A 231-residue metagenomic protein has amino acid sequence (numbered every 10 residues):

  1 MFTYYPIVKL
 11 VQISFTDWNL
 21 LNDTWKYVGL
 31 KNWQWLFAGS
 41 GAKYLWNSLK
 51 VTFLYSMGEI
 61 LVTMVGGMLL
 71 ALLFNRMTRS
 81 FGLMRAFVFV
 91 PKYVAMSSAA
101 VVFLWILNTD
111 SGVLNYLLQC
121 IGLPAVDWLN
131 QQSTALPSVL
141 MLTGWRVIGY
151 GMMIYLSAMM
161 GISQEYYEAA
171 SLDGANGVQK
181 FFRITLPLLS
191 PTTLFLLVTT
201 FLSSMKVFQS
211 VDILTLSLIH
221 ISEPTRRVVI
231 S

Functional and structural regions predicted by a protein language model:
M1-S222, R226-R227, S231: A structural signal for multi-pass alpha-helical bundles of membrane permease subunits that mediate small-molecule
